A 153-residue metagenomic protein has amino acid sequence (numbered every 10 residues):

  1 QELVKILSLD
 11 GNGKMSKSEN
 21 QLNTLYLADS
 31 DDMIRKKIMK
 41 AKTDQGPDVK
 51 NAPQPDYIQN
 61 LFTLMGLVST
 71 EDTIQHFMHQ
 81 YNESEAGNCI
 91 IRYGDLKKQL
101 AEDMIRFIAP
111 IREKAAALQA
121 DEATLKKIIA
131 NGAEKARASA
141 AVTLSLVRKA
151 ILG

Functional and structural regions predicted by a protein language model:
Q1-G153: Conserved nucleotide- and phosphate/pyrophosphate-binding catalytic cores in adenylate/nucleotidyl-handling enzymes
